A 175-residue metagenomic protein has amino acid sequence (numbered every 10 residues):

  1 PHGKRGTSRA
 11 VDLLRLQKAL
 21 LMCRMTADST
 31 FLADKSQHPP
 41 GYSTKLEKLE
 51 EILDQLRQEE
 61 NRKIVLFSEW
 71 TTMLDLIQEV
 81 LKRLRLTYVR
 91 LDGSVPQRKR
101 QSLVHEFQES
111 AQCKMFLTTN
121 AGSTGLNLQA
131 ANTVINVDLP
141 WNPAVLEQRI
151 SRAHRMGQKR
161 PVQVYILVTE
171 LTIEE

Functional and structural regions predicted by a protein language model:
P1, K99, L103, K114-E175: SF2 helicase/translocase ATPase core recognition
H2-M115, N120-T124: Conserved Helicase C-terminal RecA-like lobe
